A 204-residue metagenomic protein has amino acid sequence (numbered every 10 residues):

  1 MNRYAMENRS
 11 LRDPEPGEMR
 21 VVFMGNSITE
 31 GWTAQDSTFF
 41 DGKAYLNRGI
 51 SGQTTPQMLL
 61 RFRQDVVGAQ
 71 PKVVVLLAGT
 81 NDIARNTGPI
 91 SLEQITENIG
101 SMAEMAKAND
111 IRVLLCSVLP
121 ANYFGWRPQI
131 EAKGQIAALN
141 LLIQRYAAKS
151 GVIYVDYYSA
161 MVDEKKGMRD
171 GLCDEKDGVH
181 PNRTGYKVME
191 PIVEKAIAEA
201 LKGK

Functional and structural regions predicted by a protein language model:
M1-V75: Serine-esterase "nucleophile elbow" of acetyl-processing enzymes
G31, T55, I83, Y123 (+1 more regions): Generic structural signal for helix capping and beta-alpha/helix-loop junctions
R48-S51, A78-G79, I83, T87: Cell-envelope and extracellular/periplasmic
P56-P71, N86-A103: Catalytic-core regions of hydrolytic enzymes
R63, V67, G79, E104-I111 (+4 more regions): Sec-exported extracytoplasmic/periplasmic mature domains
L77-I83, A103-A137, Y158: Active-site segments of SGNH/GDSL-like serine hydrolases that catalyze O-acetyl group transfer/hydrolysis on lipids
L92-C116, L142-V152: Charged, glycine-enriched surface loops/patches that mediate electrostatic binding to polyanionic ligands
P120-K204: Catalytic His-Asp segment of secreted/periplasmic serine-dependent ester chemistry enzymes
